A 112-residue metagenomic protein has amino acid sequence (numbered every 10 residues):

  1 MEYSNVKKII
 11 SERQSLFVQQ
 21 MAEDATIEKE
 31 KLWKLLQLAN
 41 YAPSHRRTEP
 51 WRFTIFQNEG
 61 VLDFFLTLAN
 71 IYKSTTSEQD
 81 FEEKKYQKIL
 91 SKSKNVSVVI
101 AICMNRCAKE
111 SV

Functional and structural regions predicted by a protein language model:
M1-N95: N-terminal amphipathic, basic helical "cap/leader" segment at the start of enzyme domains
A39, I102-V112: Small-aliphatic-rich amphipathic alpha-helix that forms the alpha element of a beta-alpha
S97-A101: Structural motif
